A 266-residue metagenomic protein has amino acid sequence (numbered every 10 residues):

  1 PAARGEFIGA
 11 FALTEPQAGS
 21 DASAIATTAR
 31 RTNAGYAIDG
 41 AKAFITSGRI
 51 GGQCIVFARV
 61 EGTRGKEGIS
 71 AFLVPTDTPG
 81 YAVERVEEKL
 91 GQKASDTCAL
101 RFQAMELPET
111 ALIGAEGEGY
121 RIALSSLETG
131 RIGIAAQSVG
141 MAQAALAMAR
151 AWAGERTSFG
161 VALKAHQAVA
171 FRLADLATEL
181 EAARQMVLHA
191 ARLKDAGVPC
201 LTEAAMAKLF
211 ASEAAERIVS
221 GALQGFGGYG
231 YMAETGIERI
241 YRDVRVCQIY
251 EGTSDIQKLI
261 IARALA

Functional and structural regions predicted by a protein language model:
R4, Q17-T28: Active-site-adjacent elements of ketosynthase-type condensing enzymes
G5, R31, G35-Y36, A99-R101 (+2 more regions): Alpha-helical interface subdomain recognition
G5-L13: A short, Trp-centered hydrophobic/proline-enriched beta-strand micro-motif
A18-D21, R31, Y36, I45: Hydrophobic, small-residue-rich alpha-helical packing segments that form membrane-like cores
D21-S23, S47-G51, G65-G68, K93-S95 (+1 more regions): Short glycine/proline-enriched turns and hinge-like loops at secondary-structure junctions
A24, D77-P108: Flexible, small-/acidic-enriched active-site or ligand-binding loops
A37-V83: A short core secondary-structure module
Q103-R121: Long, acidic (Asp/Glu-rich), low-complexity accessory segments flanking structured domains
